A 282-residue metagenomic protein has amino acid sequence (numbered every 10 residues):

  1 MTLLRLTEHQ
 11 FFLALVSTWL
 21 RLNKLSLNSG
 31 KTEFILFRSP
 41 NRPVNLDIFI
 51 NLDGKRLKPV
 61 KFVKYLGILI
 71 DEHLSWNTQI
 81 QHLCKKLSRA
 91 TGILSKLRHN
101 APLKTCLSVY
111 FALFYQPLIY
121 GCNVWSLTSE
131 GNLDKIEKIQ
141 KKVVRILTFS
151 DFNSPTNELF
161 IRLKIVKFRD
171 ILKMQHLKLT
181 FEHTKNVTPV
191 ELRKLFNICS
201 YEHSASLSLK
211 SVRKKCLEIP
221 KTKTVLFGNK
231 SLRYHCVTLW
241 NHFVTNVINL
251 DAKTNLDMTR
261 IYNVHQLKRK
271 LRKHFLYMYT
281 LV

Functional and structural regions predicted by a protein language model:
M1, L20, Y65-H73, L87 (+5 more regions): Short, conserved catalytic/metal-binding micro-motifs enriched in Asp/Glu and His
M1-S17, S75, L127: Catalytic palm subdomain of template-directed nucleic-acid polymerases, centered on the conserved carboxylate motif
L6-L13, L27, I80, C84-L87 (+2 more regions): Hydrophobic packing residues in well-ordered alpha-helices of helical domains and bundles
F11-A14, T18, L25-K61: Short, conserved micro-motifs composed of acidic
S17-N28, E33-I35, N132-Y201: Short, charged alpha-helical motifs in flexible N/C-terminal segments and linkers
P40, D71, S75, R89 (+11 more regions): Short, well-ordered loop/turn and helix-capping segments at boundaries between secondary-structure elements and domains
K55-V124: Basic, alpha-helical interaction scaffolds
V190-Y234: Amphipathic alpha-helical
